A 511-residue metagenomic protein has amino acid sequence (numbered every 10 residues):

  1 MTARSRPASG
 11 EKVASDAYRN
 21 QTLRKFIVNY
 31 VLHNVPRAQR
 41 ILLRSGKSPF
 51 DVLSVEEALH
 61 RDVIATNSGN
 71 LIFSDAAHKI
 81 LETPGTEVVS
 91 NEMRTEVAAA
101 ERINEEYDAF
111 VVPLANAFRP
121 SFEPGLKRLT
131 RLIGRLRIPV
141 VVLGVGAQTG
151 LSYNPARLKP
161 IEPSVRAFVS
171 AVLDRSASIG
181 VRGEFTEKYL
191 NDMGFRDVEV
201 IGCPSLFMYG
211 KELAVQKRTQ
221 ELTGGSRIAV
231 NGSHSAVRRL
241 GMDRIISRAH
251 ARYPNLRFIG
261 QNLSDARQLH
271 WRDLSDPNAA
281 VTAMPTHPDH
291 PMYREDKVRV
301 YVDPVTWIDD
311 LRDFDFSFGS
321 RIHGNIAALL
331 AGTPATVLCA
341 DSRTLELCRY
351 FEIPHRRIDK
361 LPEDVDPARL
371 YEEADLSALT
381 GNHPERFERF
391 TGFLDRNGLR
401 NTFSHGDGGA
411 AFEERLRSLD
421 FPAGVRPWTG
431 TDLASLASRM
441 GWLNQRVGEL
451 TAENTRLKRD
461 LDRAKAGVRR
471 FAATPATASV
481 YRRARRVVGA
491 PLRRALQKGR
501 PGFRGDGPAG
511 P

Functional and structural regions predicted by a protein language model:
T2-F503: Active-site anion-handling motifs in enzyme catalytic cores
D506-G507: Short, low-complexity polar/charged micro-motifs in intrinsically disordered terminal tails
